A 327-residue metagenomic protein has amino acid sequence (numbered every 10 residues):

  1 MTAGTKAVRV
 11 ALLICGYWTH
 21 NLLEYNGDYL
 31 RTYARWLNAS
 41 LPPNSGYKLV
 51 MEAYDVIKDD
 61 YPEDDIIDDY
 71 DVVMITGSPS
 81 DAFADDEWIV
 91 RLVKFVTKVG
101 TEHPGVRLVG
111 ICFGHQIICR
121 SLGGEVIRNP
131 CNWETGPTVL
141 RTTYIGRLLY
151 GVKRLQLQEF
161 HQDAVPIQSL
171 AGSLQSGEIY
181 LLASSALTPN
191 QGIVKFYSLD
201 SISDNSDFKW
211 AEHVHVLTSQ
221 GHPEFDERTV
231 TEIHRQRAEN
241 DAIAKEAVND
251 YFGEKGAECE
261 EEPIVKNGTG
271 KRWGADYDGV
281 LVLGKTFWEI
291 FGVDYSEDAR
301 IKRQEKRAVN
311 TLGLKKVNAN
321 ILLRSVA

Functional and structural regions predicted by a protein language model:
T5-C15: Extreme N-terminal starter segment of soluble prokaryotic enzymes
V10, V72-I75, T143: A generic "structured core" feature
W18, G77-D81, E224: Short glycine-rich anion-binding loops that position phosphate/pyrophosphate groups of nucleotides and phosphorylated
T19-R31: Glycine- and acidic-residue-enriched helix-capping/strand-helix junction motifs
A39-V109: Flexible gly/pro-rich beta->alpha loop and the following alpha-helix that scaffold active-site loops
S78-R147: Cysteine-nucleophile active-site neighborhood
G123-R228: Pocket-forming structural segment of enzyme catalytic cores
E224-A327: Acyltransferase
